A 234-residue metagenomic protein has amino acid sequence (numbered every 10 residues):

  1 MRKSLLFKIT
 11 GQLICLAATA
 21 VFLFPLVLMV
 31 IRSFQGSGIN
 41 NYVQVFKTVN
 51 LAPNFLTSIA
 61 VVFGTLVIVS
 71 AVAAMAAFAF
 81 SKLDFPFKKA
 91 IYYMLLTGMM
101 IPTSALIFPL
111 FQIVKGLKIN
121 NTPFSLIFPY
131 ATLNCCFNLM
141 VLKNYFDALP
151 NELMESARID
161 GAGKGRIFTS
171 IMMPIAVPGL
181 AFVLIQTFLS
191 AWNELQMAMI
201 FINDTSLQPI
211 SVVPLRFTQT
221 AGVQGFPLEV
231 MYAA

Functional and structural regions predicted by a protein language model:
R2-A234: A structural signal for multi-pass alpha-helical bundles of membrane permease subunits that mediate small-molecule
